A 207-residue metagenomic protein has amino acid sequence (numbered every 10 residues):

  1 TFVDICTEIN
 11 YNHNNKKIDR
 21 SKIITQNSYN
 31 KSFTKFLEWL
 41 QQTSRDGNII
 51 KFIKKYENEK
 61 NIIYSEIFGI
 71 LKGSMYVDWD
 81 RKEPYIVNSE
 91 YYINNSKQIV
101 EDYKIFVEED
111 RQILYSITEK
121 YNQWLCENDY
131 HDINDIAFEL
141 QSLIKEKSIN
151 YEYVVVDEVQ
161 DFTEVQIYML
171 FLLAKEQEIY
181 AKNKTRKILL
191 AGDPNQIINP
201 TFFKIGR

Functional and structural regions predicted by a protein language model:
F2-I23, E139: Conserved P-loop NTPase motor core of helicases/translocases
V3-C6, N10-H13, D110, N122-Y130 (+2 more regions): Conserved helicase motor core of SF1/SF2 NTP-dependent helicases
N14-Y130: Coupling/switch/interface segments within P-loop NTPase motor domains and analogous charged loops in nucleic-acid
I133-I149: Mid-core helix/loop region of P-loop NTP-binding domains shared across ATPases and GTPases
